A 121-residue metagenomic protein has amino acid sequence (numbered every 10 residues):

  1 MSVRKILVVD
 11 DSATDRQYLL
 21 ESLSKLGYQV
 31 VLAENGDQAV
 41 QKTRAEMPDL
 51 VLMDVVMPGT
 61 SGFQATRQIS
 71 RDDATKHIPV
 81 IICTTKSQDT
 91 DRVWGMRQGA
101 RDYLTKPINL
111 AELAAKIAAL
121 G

Functional and structural regions predicted by a protein language model:
Q17-K25: Charged docking surfaces used in two-component/phosphorelay signaling
G27-E34, K42: Short hydrophobic/Thr-rich beta-strand motif most characteristic of the beta2 strand and flanking loop of CheY-like
E46-L52: Active-site beta3 strand of CheY-like receiver
P58-G59, K76, Q88: The feature encodes the CheY-like receiver
R101: Short, glycine/charged-rich "phosphate-handling" switch motifs in NTP-dependent and phosphotransfer domains
I108-A118: C-terminal output helix
